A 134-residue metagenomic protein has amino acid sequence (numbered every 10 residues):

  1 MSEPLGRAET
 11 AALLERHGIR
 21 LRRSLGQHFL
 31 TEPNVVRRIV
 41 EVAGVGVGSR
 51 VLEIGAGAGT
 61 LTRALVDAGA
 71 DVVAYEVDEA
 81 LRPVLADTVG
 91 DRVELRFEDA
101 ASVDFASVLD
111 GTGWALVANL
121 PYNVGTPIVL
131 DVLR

Functional and structural regions predicted by a protein language model:
M1-R134: Catalytic cores of RNA-modifying enzymes
